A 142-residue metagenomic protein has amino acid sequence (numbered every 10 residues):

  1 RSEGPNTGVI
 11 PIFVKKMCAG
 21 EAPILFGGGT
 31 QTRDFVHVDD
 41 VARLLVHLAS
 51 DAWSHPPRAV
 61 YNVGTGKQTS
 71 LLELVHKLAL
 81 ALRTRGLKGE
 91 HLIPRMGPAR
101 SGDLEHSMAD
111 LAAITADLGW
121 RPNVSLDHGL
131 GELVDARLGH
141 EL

Functional and structural regions predicted by a protein language model:
R1, P11, K88: Conserved beta-loop-beta element that borders a ligand/cofactor-binding pocket
R1-G8, T32: Flexible, glycine-rich beta-alpha linker
T7-P11, A42: Conserved terminal C-lobe alpha helix of the protein kinase catalytic domain
K15-L142: C-terminal substrate-binding subdomain of Rossmann-fold SDR/epimerase-dehydratase oxidoreductases
